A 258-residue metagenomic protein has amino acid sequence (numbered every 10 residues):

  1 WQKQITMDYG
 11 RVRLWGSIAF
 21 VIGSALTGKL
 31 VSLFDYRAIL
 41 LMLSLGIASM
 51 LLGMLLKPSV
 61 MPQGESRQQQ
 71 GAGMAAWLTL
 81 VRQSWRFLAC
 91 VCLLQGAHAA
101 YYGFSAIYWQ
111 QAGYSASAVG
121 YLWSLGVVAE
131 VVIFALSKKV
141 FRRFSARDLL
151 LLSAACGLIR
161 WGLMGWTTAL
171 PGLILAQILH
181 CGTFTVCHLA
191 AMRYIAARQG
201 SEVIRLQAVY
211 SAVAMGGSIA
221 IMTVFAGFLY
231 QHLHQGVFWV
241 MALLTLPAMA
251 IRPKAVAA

Functional and structural regions predicted by a protein language model:
W1-K3, T185-Q199: Intracellular juxtamembrane helix-capping segments at the cytosolic ends of symmetry-related transmembrane helices
W1-W15: Cytoplasmic helix-loop-helix junction between adjacent transmembrane helices in 12-TM secondary transporters
V31-S32, V132-A146, Y230: Helix-to-loop junctions at the C-terminal end of transmembrane segments in multipass secondary transporters
A38-L56, G236-K254: Symmetry-related core transmembrane helices of the 12-TM Major Facilitator Superfamily/SLC fold
S44, D148-L163: Structural signature of the two symmetry-related core transmembrane helices
K57-Q95: Juxtamembrane intracellular "pre-TM" segments in multi-pass secondary transporters
Q83-L122, H188: Helix-loop boundary and gating motifs at the non-cytosolic
I204-L233: A late C-terminal transmembrane helix in Major Facilitator Superfamily
